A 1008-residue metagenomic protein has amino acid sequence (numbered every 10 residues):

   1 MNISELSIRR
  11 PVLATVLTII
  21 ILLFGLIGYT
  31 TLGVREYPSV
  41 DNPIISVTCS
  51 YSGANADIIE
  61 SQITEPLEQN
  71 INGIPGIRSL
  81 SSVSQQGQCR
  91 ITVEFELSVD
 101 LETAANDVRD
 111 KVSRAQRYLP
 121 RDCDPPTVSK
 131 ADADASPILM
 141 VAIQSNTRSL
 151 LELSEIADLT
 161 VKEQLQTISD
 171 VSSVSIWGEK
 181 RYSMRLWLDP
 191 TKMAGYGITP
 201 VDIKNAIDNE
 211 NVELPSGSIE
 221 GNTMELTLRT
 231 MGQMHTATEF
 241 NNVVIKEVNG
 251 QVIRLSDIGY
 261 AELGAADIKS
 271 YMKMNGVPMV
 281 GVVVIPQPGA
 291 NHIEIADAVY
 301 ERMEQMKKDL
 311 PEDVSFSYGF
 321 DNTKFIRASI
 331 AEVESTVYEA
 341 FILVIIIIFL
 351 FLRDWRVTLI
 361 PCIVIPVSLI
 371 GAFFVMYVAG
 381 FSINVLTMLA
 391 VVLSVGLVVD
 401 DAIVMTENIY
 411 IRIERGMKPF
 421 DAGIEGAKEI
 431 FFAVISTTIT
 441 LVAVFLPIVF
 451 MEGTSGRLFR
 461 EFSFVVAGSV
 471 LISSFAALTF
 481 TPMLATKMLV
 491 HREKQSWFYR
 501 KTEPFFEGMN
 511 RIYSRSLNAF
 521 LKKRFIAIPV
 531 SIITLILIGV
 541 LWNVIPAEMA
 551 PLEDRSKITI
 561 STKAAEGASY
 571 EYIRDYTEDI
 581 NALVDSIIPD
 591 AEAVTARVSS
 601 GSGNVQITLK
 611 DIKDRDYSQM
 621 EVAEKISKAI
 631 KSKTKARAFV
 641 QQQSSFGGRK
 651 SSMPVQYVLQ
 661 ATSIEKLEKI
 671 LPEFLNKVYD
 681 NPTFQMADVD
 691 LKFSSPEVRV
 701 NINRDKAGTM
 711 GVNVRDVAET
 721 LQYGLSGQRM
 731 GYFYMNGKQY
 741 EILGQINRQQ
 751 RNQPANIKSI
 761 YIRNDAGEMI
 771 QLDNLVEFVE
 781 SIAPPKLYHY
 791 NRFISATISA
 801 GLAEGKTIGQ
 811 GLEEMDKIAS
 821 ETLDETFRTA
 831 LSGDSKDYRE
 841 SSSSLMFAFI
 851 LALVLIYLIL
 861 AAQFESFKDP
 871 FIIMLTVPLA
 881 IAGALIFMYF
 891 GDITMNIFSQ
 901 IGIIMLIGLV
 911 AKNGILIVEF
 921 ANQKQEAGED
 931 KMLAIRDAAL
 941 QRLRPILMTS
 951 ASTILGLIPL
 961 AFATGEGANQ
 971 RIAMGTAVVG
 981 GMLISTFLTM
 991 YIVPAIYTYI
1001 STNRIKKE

Functional and structural regions predicted by a protein language model:
M1-T31, I430, F498-A550, I607 (+1 more regions): Signature of alpha-helical transmembrane segments and their immediate interfacial
L6, Y37, T48, R90 (+11 more regions): Extracytoplasmic/periplasmic membrane-proximal domains and adjacent transmembrane bundles of envelope biogenesis
V12, I19-N55, S113-C123, Y377 (+6 more regions): Transmembrane helices with small-residue packing motifs
F24-E36, I342-I411, K418, F450 (+8 more regions): Hydrophobic transmembrane alpha-helices and their membrane-interface caps in long multi-pass transport proteins
V34-I45, S81-G87, D122-T147, S175-R181 (+11 more regions): Flexible hinge/switch segments at interdomain interfaces of large molecular machines
I58-K130, T191-V212, M231-Q233, E571-M653 (+2 more regions): Solvent-exposed, membrane-proximal periplasmic/extracellular interface segments of envelope transport and secretion
G319, I326, I330, T406 (+4 more regions): Helix-loop junctions and hydrophobic alpha-helical segments within the transmembrane domains of large membrane
V395-I409, F431-F450, R457-Y499, V605 (+6 more regions): Transmembrane alpha-helices and their membrane-interface boundaries in multi-pass membrane transporters and channels
